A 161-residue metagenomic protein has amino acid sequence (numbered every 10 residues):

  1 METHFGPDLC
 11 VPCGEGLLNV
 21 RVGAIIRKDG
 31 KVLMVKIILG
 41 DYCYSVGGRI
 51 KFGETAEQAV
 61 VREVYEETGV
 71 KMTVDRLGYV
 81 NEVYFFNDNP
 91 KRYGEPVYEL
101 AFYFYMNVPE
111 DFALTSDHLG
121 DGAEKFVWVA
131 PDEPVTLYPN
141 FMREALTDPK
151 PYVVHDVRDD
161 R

Functional and structural regions predicted by a protein language model:
M1-G23, G94-E95: Acidic, metal-coordinating catalytic segment for phosphate/diphosphate chemistry, firing primarily on the Nudix
G16-L18, R92-L100, G120-A123: A generic structural micro-feature
N19, R27, S45, M72 (+1 more regions): Short connector loops at helix/strand junctions that flank enzyme active sites, especially segments positioning acidic
I26, Y103-N107, V127-A130: Short, well-ordered beta-strand micro-motif
K28-E67, Y79: Conserved Nudix-box catalytic region and its N-terminal flanking loop in Nudix hydrolases and closely related
K71-V80: A short coil-to-beta-strand element that immediately follows conserved catalytic motifs
Y84-L114: Active-site-adjacent beta-strand/loop module that shapes the phosphate/pyrophosphate-binding cleft
T115-D148: NUDIX/MutT-family hydrolases
